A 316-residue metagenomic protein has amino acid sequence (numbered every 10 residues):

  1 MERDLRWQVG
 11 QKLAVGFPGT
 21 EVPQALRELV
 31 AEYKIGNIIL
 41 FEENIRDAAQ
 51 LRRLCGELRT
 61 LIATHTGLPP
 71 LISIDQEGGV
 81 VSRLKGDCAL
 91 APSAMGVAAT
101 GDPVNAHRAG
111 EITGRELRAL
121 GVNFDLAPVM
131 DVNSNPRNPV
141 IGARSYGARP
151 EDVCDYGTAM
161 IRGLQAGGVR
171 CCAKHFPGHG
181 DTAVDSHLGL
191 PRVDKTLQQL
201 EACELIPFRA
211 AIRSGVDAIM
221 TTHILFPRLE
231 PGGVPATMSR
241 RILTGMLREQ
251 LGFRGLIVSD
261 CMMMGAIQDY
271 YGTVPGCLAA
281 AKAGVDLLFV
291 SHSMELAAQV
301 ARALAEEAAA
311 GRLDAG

Functional and structural regions predicted by a protein language model:
M1-I35, I45: N-terminal basic, low-complexity leaders that serve as flexible interaction/assembly modules and, when applicable, as
R3, G16, V22, E43-T66 (+4 more regions): Second-shell residues forming the walls of enzyme active-site clefts
E28-F41, I112-F124: Catalytic domains of carbohydrate-active enzymes, especially glycoside hydrolases
N37-E43, N123-D131, G284-L288: Divalent metal-dependent hydrolysis catalytic cores, especially in the metallo-beta-lactamase
C88-G101, S145-G147: A charged helix-plus-loop insertion that forms the helical arch/lid used to bind and gate nucleic-acid substrates
T100-V122, E204, G276-K282: Alpha-helical scaffold segments that flank or form the walls of functional sites
M130-V140: Short, conserved phosphate-binding/catalytic loop or strand-edge motifs used in phosphoryl-/nucleotidyl-transfer
